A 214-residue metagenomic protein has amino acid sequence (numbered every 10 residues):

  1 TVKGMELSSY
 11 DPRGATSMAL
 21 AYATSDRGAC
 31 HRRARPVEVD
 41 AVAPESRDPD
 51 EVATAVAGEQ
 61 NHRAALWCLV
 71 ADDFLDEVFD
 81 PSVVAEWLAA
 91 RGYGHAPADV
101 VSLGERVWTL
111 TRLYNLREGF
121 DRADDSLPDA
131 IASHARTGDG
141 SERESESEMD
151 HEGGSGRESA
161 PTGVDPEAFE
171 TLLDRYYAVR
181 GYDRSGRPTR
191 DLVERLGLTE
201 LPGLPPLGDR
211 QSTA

Functional and structural regions predicted by a protein language model:
T1-A214: Extended C-terminal regions of large enzymes
